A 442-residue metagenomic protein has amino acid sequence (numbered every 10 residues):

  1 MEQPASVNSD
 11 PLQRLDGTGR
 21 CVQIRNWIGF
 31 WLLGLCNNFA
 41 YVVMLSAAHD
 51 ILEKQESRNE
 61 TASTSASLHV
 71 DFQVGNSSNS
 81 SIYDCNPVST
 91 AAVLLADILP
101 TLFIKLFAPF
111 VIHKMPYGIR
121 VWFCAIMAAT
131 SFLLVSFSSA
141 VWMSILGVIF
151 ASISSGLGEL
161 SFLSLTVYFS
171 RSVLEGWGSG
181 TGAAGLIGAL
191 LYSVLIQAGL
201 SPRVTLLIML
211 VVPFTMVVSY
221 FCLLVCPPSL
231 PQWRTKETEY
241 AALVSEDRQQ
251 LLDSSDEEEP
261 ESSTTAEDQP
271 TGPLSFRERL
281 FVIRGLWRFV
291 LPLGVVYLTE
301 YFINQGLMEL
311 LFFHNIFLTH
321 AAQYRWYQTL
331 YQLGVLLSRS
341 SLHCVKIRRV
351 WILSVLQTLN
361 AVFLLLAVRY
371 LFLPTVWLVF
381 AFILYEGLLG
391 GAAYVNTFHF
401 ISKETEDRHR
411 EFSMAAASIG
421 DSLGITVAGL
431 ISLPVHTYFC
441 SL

Functional and structural regions predicted by a protein language model:
M1-V42, H49: Cytosolic juxtamembrane N-terminal segment immediately preceding the first transmembrane helix of multi-pass
W31, S131-L133, S138-G158, T375-A392: Hydrophobic core of transmembrane alpha-helices in multi-pass small-molecule transporters, especially MFS/SLC-type
V42, S46-C85, L442: Extracellular/lumenal N-termini and interhelical loops of multi-pass eukaryotic membrane proteins
M44, F132, V148-S170, L174-G176 (+2 more regions): Intracellular juxtamembrane helix-capping segments at the cytosolic ends of symmetry-related transmembrane helices
D50-I51, Q55-E60, G75, N79 (+5 more regions): Membrane-interfacial loop- and helix-cap regions that link adjacent transmembrane helices in polytopic membrane proteins
L68-F110, T329-S341, L423-T426: Central cavity-lining transmembrane alpha-helices of secondary-active solute carriers, predominantly the Major
L94, T101, S170-Y220, Q328-G334 (+1 more regions): Glycine-rich segments within core transmembrane alpha-helices of 12-TM secondary carriers
F103-I126, L133-L134: Conserved MFS/SLC helix-loop-helix module at the cytosolic interface between two early adjacent transmembrane helices
